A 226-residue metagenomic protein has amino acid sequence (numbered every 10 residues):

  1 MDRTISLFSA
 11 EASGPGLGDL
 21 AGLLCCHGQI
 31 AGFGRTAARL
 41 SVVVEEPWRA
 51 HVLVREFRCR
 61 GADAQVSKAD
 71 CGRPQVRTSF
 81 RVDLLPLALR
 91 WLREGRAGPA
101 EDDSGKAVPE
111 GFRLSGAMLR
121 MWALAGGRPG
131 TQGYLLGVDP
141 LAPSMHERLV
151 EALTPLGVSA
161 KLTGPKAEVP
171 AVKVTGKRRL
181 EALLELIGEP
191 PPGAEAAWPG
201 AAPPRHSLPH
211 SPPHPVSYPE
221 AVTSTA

Functional and structural regions predicted by a protein language model:
M1-A226: Internal intein/HINT superfamily modules and their associated LAGLIDADG
